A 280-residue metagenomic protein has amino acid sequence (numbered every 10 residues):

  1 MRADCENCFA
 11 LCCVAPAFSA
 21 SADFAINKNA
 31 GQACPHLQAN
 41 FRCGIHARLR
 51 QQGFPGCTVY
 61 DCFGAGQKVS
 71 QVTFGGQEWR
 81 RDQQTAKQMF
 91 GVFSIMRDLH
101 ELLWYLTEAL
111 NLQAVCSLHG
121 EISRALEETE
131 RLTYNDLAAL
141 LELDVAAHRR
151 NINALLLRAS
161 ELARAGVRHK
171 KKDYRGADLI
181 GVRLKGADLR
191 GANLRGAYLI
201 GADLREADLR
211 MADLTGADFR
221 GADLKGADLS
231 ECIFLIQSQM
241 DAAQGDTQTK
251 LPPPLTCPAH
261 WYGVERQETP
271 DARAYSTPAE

Functional and structural regions predicted by a protein language model:
M1-G120, A125-L143, H148-N151, L155-G166: Hydrophobic scaffolds flanking metal-cofactor catalytic centers in soluble metalloenzymes
L157, R164-E280: Tandem repeat scaffolds
